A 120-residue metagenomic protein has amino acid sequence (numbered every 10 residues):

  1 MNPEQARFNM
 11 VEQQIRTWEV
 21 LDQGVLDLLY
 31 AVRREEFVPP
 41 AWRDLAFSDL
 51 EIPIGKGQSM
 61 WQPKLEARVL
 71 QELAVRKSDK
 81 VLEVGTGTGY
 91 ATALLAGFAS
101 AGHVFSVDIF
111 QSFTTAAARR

Functional and structural regions predicted by a protein language model:
M1-A41: N-terminal auxiliary segments of SAM/dcSAM-dependent transferases
R7-F8, E66, T92: A general structural signal for well-ordered alpha-helical segments in protein cores
E12, A41, A46-D49, M60-K77: Conserved alpha-helix/loop element of class I SAM-dependent methyltransferases that forms part of the SAM/SAH-binding
Q23-G24, K64, S112: Cytosolic histidine kinase catalytic core of two-component systems
E51-P53: Phosphate/nucleotide-donor binding subsite
G55-Q58: Glycine/small-residue-rich loop that forms an oxyanion/phosphate-binding "nest" at active or ligand-binding sites
A74-R120: Conserved nucleotide-cofactor-binding alpha/beta core module
